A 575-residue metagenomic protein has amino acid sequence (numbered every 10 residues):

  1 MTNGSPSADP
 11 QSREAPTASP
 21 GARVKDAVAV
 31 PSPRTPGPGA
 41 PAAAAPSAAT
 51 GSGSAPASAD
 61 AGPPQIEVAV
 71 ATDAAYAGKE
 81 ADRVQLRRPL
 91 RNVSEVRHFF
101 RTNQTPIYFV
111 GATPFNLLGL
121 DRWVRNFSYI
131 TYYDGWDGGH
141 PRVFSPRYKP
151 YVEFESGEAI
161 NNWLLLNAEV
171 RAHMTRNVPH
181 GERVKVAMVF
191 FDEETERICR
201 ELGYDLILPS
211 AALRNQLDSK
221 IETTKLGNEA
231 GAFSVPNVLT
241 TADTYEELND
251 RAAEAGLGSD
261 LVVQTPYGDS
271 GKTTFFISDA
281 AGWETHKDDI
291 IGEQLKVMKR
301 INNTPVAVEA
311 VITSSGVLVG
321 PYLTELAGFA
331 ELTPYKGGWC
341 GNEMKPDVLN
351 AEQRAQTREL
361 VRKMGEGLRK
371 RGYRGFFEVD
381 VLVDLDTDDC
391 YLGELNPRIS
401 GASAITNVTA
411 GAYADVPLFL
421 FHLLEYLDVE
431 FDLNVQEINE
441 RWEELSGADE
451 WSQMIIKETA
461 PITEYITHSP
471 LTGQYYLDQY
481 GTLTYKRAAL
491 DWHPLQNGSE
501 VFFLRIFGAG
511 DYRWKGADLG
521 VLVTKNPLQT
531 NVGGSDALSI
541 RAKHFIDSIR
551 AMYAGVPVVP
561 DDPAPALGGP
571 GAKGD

Functional and structural regions predicted by a protein language model:
M1-A212, Q216, Y245-E247, P527 (+1 more regions): ATP-binding N-terminal substructure of ATP-dependent carboxylate-amine bond-forming enzymes
V24, L424-D575: Peripheral (often C-terminal) accessory segments that flank ATP-dependent C-N-forming ligase machineries
L118-G119, E196-R197, P209, S270-T273 (+6 more regions): Short helix/loop capping segments that flank catalytic or ligand/cofactor-binding pockets
L213-K296, I301-N302, T313-S315, N342-E366 (+1 more regions): Active-site nucleotide/adenylate-binding loops and adjacent lid/helix of ATP-dependent enzymes
F275-T333, V383-Y391, E444-I462, I466-L471 (+2 more regions): Phosphate-binding site of ATP-dependent enzymes
K299-V306, A310-K363, G367, N396-L423: ATP-dependent carboxylate/phosphate-activation module, predominantly the ATP-grasp catalytic core and closely related
G338-D386, F421-E450, I455, I540-Y553: A long amphipathic alpha-helix within ATP-dependent nucleotide-binding catalytic cores
